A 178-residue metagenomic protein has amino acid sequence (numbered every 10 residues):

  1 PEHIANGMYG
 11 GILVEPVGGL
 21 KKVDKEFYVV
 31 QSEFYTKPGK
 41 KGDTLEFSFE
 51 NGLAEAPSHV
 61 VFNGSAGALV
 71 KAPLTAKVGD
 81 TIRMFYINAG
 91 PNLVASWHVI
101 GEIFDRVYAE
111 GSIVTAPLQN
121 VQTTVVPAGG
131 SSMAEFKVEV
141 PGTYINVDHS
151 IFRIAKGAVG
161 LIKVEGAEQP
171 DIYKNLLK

Functional and structural regions predicted by a protein language model:
P1-K178: Copper-binding active sites and cupredoxin-like electron-transfer domains, recognizing His/Cys-rich ligand loops
